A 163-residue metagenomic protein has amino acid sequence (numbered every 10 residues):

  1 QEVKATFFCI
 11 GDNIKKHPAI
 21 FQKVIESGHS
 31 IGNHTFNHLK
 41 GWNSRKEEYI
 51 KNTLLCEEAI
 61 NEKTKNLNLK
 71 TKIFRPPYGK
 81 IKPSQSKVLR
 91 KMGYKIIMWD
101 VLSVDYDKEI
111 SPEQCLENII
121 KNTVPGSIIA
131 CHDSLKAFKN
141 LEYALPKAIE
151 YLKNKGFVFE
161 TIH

Functional and structural regions predicted by a protein language model:
Q1-W42, E48, N52-E62, L69-T71 (+2 more regions): Active-site beta->alpha N-cap acidic-glycine motif
E2, K15, K139-H163: C-terminal domain-boundary segment and adjacent tail
F7, I31-H34, C56, F74-P77 (+3 more regions): Conserved, mostly hydrophobic/aromatic
C9-G11, N33-T35, P76-Y78, D100 (+2 more regions): A cross-domain feature marking catalytic cores of carbohydrate-active enzymes and several ubiquitous metabolic/repair
C9-H17, L39-E47, R75-I81, V104-I110 (+1 more regions): Acidic-and-aromatic substrate-binding clefts and catalytic sites of carbohydrate-active enzymes
Q22, Y49-T53, S111-E117, E142-P146: Charged helix-capping and loop-helix junction motifs
K80-K82, S86-N122, G156-H163: His/Asp/Glu-enriched short active-site or ligand-binding loop at hydrolase and phosphoryl-transfer sites
